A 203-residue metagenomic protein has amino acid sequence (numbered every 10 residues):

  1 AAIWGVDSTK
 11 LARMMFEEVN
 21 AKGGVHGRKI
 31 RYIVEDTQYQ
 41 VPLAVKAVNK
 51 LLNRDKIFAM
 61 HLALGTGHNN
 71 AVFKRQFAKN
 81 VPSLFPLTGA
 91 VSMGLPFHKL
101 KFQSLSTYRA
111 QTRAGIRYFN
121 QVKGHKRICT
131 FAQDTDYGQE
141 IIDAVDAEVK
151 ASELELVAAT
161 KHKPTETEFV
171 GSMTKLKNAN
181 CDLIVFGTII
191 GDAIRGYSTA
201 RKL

Functional and structural regions predicted by a protein language model:
I3-L11, K22-L95, H162-F169, I189-I194: Beta-alpha junction/loop-to-helix N-cap segments that form part of ligand/metal-binding clefts
M15-V25, F119: Flexible, small-residue-rich helix->loop connector segments that border functional cores
P42, K56-K161: Extracytoplasmic ligand/sensor domains, especially the bilobed periplasmic-binding protein
V45, L52-N53, N120-Q121, K177 (+1 more regions): Non-catalytic positions within long, well-ordered alpha-helices that form the structural scaffold/packing of enzyme
Q76, I142-L203: Extracellular/periplasmic bilobed ligand-binding domains
